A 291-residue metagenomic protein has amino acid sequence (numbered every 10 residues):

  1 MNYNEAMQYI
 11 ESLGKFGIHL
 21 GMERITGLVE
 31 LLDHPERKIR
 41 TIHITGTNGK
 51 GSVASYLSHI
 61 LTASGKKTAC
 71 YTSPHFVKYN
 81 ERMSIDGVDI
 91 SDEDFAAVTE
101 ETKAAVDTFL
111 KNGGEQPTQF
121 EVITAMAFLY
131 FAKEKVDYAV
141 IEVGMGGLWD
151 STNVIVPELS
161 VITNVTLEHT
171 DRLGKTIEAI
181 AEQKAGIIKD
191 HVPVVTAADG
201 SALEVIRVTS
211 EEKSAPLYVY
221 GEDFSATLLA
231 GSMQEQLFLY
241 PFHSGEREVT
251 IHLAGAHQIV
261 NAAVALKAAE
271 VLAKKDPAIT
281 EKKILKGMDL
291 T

Functional and structural regions predicted by a protein language model:
M1-N48, S52-K67, F76-K78, A104 (+5 more regions): N-terminal leader/targeting and accessory segments in enzymes
N4-Q8, S12, G27-E30, G65 (+5 more regions): Replace "anionic and nucleotidyl ligands
L20, S52, F120-I123, Q183 (+2 more regions): A generic structural signal for residues located within well-ordered alpha-helices of large catalytic or ligand-binding
M22, T26-E30, H34-R37, A63-I155 (+2 more regions): ATP-dependent carboxylate-amine ligase catalytic core
H43, H75, H169-T170, H257: Histidine-centered active-site/metal-ligand motif
L57, L61, A127-F131, A262-L272: Buried hydrophobic packing segments
T68, M233, L253-L266, T291: Short glycine/threonine-rich catalytic loop with a Thr-x-Gly-x-Asp
L110-K111, E115, K135-E142, P157-E248 (+1 more regions): Acidic, Mg2+-coordinating active-site environments of NTP-dependent enzymes
